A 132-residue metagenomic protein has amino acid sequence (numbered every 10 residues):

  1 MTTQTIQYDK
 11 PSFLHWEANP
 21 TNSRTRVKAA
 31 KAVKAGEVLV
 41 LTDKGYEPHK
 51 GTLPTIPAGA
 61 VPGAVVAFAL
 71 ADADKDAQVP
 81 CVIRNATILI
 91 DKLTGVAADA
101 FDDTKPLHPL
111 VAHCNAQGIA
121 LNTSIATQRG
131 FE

Functional and structural regions predicted by a protein language model:
M1-E132: Surface-exposed, low-hydrophobicity beta-strand/loop segments enriched in small/polar/acidic residues
